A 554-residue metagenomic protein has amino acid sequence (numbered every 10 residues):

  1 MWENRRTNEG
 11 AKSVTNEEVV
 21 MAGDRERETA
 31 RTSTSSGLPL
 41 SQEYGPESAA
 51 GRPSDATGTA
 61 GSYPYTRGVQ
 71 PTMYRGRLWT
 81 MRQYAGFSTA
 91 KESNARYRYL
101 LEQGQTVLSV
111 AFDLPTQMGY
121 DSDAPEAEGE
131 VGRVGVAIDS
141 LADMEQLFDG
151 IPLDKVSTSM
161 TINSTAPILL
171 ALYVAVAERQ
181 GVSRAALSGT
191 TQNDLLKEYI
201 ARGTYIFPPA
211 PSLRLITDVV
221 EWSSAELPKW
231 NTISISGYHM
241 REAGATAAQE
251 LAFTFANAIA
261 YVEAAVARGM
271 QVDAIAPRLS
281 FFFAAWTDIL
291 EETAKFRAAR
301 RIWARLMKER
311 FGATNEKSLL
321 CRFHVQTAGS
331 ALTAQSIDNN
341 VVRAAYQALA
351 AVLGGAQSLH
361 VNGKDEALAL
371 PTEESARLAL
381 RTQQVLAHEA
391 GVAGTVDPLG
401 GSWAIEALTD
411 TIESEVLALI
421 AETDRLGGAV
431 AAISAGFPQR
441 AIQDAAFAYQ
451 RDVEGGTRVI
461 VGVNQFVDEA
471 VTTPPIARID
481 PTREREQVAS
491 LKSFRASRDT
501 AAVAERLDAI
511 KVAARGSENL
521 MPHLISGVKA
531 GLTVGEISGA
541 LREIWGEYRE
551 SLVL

Functional and structural regions predicted by a protein language model:
W2-W286, E291-E292, R310, K317-Q326 (+5 more regions): Catalytic alpha/beta active-site cores
N4, A22-A50, T59, Y63-Y65 (+4 more regions): Flexible, glycine-rich loop/tail regions that form catalytic "lids" or insertion modules at the edges of active sites
A60, K91-A95, I138-A142, S164-A171 (+16 more regions): Conserved active-site and cofactor/substrate-binding residues in soluble primary-metabolism enzymes
G104, P152, S183, D194 (+11 more regions): Poly-acidic low-complexity segments
T106, D149-L153, A175-S183, T217-K229 (+15 more regions): Generic secondary-structure signature for well-ordered alpha-helical cores
I138, I151, I162, I168 (+20 more regions): Weak global preference for isoleucine
S236, A252-Y261, R268, P277-G462: Active-site capping/gating regions of soluble enzymes
